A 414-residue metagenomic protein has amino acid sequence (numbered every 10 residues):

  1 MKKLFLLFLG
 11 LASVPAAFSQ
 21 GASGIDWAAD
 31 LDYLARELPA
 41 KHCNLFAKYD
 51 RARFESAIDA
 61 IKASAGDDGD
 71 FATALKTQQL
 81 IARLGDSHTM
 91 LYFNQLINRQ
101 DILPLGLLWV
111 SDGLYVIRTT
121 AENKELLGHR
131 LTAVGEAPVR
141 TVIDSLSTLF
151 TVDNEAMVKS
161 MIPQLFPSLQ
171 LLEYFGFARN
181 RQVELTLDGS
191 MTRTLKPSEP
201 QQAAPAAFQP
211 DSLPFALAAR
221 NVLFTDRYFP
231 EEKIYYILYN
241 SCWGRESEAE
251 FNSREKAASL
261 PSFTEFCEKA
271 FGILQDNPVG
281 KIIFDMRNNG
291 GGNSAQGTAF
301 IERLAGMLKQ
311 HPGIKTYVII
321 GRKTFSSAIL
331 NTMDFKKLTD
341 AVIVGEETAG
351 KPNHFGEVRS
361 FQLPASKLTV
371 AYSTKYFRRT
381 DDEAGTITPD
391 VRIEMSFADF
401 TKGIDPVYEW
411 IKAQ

Functional and structural regions predicted by a protein language model:
M1-G21: Bacterial Sec-dependent N-terminal signal peptides
L9-A12, I58, Q275, L304: Prokaryotic Sec-type signal peptides and long signal-anchor helices with extended Leu/Ile/Val-rich h-regions
S19-K281, P312, Q362: Flexible, low-complexity junctional segments that flank or bridge functional domains
G21-A35, P214-Q414: C-terminal "post-core" interaction segments
